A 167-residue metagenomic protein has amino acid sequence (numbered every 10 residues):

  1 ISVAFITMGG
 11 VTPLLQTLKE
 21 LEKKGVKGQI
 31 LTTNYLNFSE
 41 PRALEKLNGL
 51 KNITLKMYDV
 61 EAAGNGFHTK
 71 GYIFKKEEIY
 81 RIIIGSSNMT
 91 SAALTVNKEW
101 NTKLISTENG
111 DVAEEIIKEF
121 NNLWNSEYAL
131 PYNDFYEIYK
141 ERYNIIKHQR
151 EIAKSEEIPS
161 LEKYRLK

Functional and structural regions predicted by a protein language model:
S2-L166: PLD/PLD-like phosphodiesterase catalytic module centered on the HKD motif
